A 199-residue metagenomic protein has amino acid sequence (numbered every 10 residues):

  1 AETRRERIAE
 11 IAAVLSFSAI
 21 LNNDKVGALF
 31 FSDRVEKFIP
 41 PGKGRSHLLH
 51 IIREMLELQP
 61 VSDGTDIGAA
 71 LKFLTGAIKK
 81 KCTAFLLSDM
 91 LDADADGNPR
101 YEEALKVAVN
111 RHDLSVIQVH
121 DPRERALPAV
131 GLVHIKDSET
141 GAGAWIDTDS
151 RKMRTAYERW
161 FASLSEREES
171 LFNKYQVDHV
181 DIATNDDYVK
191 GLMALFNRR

Functional and structural regions predicted by a protein language model:
A1-G42, T83-S88, A93-D96, E103 (+3 more regions): An amphipathic, basic-hydrophobic helix/alpha-beta surface used to engage anionic, phosphate-rich ligands or surfaces
T3, L58-T65, A156-R159: Short, surface-exposed alpha-helical recognition segments that flank or form part of ligand/macromolecule-binding
A9, D63-I67, G97-N98, F161: A conditional alpha-helix N-cap/helix-loop micro-motif detector
E10, V14, T65-K72, E166 (+1 more regions): Short, contiguous clusters of charged residues that form electrostatic/catalytic patches at enzyme active sites, used
F38-E54, S170, Y175, R198: Short, electropositive alpha-helical surface patch
H47-C82, D94-A95, P122: Von Willebrand factor
F73-C82, A95-R199: Von Willebrand factor type A / integrin I
